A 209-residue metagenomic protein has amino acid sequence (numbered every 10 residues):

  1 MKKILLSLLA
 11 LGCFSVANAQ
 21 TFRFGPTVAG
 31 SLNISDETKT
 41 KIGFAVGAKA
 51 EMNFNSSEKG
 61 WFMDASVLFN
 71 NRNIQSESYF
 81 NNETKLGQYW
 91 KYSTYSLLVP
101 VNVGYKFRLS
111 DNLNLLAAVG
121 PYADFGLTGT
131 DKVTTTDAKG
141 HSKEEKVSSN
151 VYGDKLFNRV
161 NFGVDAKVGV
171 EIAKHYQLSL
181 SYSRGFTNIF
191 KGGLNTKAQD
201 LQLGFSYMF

Functional and structural regions predicted by a protein language model:
Q20-N53, N114, M208-F209: Short glycine/proline- and aromatic-enriched beta-strand/turn motifs that initiate or cap beta-hairpins
F22, S57-W61, L113, K174-L180: Repeated loop/turn-to-beta-strand initiation elements of outer-membrane beta-barrel proteins
F24-V28, M63-V67, V101, A117-P121 (+3 more regions): Membrane-embedded beta-strand positions of outer-membrane beta-barrel proteins
G30-I34, M52, F69-N73, F107 (+3 more regions): Transmembrane beta-strands of outer-membrane beta-barrel pores
N33-K39, R72-S96, G126-N161, D165: Extracellular/periplasm-exposed beta-strand and loop segments of Gram-negative cell-envelope proteins, dominated by
K41-G47, F62, T94-P100, N114 (+2 more regions): Transmembrane beta-barrel architecture of outer-membrane proteins
F54-S57, F107-D111, I172-K174, F209: Outer-membrane beta-barrel strand-turn architecture
K197-F209: Outer-membrane beta-barrel "beta-signal"
